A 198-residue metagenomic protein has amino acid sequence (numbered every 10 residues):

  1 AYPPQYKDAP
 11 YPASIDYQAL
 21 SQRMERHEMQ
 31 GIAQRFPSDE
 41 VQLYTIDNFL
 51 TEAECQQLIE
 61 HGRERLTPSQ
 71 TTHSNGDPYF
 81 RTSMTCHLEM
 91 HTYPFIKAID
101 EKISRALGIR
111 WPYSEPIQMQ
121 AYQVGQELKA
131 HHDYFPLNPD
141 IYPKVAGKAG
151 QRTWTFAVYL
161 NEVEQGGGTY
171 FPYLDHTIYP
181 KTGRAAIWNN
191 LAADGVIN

Functional and structural regions predicted by a protein language model:
A1-I187, L191-N198: Fe(II)/2-oxoglutarate oxygenase catalytic core
